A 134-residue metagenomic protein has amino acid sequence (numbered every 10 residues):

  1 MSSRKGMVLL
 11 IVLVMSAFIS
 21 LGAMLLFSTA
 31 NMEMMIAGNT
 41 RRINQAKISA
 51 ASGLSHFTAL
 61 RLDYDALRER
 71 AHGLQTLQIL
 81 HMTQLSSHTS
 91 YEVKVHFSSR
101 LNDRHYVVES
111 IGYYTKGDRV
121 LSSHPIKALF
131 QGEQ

Functional and structural regions predicted by a protein language model:
M1-A17: Glycine-centered recognition micro-motifs in short, flexible terminal segments and loops
V8, M24, I36-A37, R41-I48 (+1 more regions): Conserved functional hotspots that engage anionic ligands or polymers and/or phospholipid headgroups
V12, S16-N39: C-terminal juxtamembrane segment of a hydrophobic transmembrane alpha-helix
